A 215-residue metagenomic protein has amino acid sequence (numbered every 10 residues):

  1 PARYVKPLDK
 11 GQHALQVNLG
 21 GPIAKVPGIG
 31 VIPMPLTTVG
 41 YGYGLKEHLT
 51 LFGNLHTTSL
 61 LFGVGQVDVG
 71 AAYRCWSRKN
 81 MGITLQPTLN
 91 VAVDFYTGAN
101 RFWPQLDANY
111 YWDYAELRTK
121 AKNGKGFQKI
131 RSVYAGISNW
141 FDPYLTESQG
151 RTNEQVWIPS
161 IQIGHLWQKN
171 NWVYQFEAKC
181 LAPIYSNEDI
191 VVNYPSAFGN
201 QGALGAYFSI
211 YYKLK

Functional and structural regions predicted by a protein language model:
P1-K46, T50-L51, T58, K215: Short glycine/proline- and aromatic-enriched beta-strand/turn motifs that initiate or cap beta-hairpins
D9-G11, E47, S77-M81, E116 (+2 more regions): Short coil turns and loop connectors of transmembrane beta-barrels in diderm outer membranes and organellar homologs
A14-Q16, G40, T50-F52, G70 (+5 more regions): Residue-level detector of the transmembrane beta-barrel scaffold of outer-membrane proteins
N18-P22, N54-T58, R74, Q86-D94 (+3 more regions): Outer-membrane beta-barrel pore domains and translocons
I23-P35, F52-D68, A92-W103, N153-V156 (+1 more regions): Solvent-exposed loop/turn segments connecting transmembrane beta-strands in outer-membrane beta-barrel proteins
G42, L60-G63, A72-G82: Short, charge-rich binding segments
G44-T50, G82-V91, F141-T146, N187-E188: Flexible, solvent-exposed coil segments and beta strand-coil junctions, predominantly the extracellular/periplasmic
Y96-K215: Outer-membrane beta-barrel transmembrane domain signature
